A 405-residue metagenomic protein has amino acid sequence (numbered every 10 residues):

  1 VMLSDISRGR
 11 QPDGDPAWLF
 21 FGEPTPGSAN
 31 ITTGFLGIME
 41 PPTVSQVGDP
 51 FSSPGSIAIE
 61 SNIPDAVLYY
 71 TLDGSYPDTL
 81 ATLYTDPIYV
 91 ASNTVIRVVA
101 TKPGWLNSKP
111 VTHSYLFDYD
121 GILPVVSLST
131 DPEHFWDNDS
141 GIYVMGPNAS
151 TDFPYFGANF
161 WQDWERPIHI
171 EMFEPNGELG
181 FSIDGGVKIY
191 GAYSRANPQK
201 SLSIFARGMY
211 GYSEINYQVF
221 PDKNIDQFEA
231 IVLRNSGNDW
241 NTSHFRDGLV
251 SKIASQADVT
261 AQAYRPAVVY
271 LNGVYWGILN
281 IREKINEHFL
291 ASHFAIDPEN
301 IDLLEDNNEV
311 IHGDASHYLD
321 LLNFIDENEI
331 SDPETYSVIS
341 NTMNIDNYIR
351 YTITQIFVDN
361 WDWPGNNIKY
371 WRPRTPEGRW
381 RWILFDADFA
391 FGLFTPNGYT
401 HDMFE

Functional and structural regions predicted by a protein language model:
M2-G186, G208-M209, S236: Short, compositionally stereotyped local motifs that mark structural "simplifiers"
A66, L123, F228-E229, V259-Q262 (+5 more regions): Loop/turn elements at helix/coil->beta-strand transitions in domains of secreted/extracellular proteins
G157-Q162, S194-R195, D359: Short consensus segments that form the blades of beta-propeller domains, in both extracellular/periplasmic
I168-N176, F245-V259: Zn2+-dependent metallopeptidase catalytic core
I204, N341-T395: Active-site acidic catalytic loop and adjacent metal/ATP-binding pocket of ATP-dependent phosphoryl transfer enzymes
M209, E287-H288, D388-G392: Activation segment
E214-I225, L233-N238, T242, V274 (+3 more regions): ATP-dependent phospho-/nucleotidyl transfer catalytic cores
Q256-Y270: Short, well-structured beta-strand/strand-turn elements
